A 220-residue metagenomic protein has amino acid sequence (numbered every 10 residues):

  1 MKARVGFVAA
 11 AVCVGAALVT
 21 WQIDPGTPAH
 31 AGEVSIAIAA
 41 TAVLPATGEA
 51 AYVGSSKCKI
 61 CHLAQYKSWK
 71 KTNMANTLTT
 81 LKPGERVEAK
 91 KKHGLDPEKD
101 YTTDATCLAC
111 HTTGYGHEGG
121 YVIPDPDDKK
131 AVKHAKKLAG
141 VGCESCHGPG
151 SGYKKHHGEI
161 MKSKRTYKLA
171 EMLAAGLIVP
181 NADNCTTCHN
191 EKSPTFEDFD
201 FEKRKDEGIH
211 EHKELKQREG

Functional and structural regions predicted by a protein language model:
M1-V5: Positively charged n-region of N-terminal signal peptides that target proteins for export
G6, T195-D200: Intrinsic disorder/low-structure terminal segments
G6-V8, G208: General helical structural elements
A9-T20: Bacterial N-terminal signal peptides
I23-G140, E144, G150-V179, F199-G220: Sequence context of c-type cytochrome heme-c attachment sites
I178-P194: A contiguous, mid-protein "functional segment" used to position or interact with cofactors/ions or partner subunits
